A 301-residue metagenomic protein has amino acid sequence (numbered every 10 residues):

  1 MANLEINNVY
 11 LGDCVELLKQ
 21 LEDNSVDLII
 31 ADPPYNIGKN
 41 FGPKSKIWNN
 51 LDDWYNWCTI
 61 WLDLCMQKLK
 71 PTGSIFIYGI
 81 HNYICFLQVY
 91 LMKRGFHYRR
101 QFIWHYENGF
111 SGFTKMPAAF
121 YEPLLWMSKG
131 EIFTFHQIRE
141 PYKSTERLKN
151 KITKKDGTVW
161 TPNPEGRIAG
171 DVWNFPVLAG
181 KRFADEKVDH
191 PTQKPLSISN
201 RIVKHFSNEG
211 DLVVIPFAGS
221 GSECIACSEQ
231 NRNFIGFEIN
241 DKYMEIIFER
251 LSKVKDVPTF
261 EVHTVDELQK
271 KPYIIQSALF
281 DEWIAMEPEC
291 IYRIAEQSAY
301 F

Functional and structural regions predicted by a protein language model:
M1-F237, D241-I246, P288-Y292, E296-F301: Core catalytic lobe of class I
A2-L18, F248-M286, C290: S-adenosyl-L-methionine
